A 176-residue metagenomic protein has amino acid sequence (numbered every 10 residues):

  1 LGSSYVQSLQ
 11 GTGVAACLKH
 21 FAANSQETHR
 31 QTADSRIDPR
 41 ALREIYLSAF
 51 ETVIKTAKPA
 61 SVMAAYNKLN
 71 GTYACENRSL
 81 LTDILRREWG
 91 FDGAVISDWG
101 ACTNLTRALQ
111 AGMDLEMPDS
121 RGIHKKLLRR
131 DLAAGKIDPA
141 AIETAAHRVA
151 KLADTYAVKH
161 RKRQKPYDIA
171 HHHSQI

Functional and structural regions predicted by a protein language model:
L1-I176: Glycoside hydrolase catalytic-domain context in secreted enzymes
